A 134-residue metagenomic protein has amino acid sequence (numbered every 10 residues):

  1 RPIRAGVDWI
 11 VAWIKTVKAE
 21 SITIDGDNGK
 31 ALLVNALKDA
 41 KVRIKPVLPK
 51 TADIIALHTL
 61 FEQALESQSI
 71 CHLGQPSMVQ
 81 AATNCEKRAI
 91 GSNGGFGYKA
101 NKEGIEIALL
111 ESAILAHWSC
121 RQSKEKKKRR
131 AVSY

Functional and structural regions predicted by a protein language model:
R1-L48, I55, T59, S69-Y134: RNase H-like, metal-dependent nuclease domains and their acidic two-metal-ion catalytic environment used
